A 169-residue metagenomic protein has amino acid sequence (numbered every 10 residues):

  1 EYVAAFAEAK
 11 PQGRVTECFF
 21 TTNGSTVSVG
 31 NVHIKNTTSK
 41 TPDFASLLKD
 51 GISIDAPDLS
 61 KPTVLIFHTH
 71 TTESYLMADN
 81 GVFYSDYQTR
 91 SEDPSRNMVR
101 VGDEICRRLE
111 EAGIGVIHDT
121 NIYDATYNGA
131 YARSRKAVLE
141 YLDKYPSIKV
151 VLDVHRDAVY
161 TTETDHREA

Functional and structural regions predicted by a protein language model:
E1-V151, R156-A169: Catalytic-site microenvironment of enzymes that process N-acetyl-hexosamine-containing cell-wall polysaccharides
